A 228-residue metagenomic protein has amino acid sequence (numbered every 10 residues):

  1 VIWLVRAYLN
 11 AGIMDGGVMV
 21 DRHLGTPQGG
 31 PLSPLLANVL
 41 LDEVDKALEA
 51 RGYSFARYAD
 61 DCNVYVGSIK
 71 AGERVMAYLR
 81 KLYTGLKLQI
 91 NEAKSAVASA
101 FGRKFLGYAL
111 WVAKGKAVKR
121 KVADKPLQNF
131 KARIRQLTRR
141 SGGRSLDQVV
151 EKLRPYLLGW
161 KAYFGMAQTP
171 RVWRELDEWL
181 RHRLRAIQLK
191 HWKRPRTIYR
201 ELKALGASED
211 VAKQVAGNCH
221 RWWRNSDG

Functional and structural regions predicted by a protein language model:
V1-G228: Non-catalytic terminal/accessory segments
